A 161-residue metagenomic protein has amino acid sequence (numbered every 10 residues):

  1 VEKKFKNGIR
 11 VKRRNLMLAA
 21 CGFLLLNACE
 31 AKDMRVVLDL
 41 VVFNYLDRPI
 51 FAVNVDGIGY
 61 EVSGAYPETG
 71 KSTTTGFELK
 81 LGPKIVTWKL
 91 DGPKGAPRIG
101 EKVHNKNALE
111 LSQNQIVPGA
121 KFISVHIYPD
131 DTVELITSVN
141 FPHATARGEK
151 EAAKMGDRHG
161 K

Functional and structural regions predicted by a protein language model:
V1-V11, N15-L26: N-terminal secretory signal peptides
E30-K32: Bacterial signal peptide processing site
M34, E78-K80, V117: Solvent-exposed loop and beta-edge segments used for protein-protein assembly and interaction
M34-L40: Short structural boundary motif marking the start of a folded domain
L40-R48: Structural motif
V41, I85-T87, S124: Beta-strand secondary-structure signal
V53-G95: Tryptophan-paired
L90-K161: Beta-strand-rich cores of mature extracytoplasmic or soluble domains
